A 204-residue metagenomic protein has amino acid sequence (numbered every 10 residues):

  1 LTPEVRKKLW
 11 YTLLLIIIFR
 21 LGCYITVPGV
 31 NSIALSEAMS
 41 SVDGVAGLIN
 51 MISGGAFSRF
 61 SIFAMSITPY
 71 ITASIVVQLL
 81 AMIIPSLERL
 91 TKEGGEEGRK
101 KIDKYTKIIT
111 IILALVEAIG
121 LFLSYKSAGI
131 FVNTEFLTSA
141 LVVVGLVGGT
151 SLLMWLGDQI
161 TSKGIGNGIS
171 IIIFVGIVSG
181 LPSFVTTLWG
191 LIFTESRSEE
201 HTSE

Functional and structural regions predicted by a protein language model:
L1-P3, S86-E96, S124-V132, G148-I165 (+1 more regions): Membrane-water interface regions at transmembrane-helix termini and the short interhelical loops of multi-pass membrane
L13-N31, T110-A114: Hydrophobic alpha-helical membrane-insertion segments
I25-I33, S58, A118-I130: Transmembrane alpha-helix boundary signature
P28-T68, L188: Interfacial loop/helix-cap signal at membrane boundaries in integral membrane proteins
E96-I108: Membrane-interface alpha-helices at helix entry/exit sites of multi-pass transporters
E135-V147: Structural signature of hydrophobic alpha-helical transmembrane segments
G166-S179: Pore- or pathway-lining transmembrane helices of multi-pass membrane proteins that form conduits for solutes/ions
R197-E204: Residue-level detector of conserved catalytic or cofactor/ligand-binding positions in enzyme active sites
